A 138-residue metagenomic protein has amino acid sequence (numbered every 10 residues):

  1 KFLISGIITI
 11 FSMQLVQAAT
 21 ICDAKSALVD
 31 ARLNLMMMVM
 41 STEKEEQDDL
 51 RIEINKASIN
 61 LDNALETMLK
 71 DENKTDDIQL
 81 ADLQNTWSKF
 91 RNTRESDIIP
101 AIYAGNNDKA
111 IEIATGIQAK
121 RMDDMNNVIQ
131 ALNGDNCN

Functional and structural regions predicted by a protein language model:
K1-F2: Positively charged n-region of N-terminal signal peptides that target proteins for export
S5-S12: Bacterial N-terminal signal peptides
S12-A18: Sec/Tat signal peptide C-region and signal peptidase I cleavage site
A19-L83, P100-A119: Membrane-proximal N-terminal soluble sensing/regulatory segments of transmembrane proteins
N60, K89-S96: Extended, amphipathic, non-transmembrane alpha-helical segments
M68, E72, R94-D97, L132 (+1 more regions): Leucine-rich amphipathic alpha-helices with coiled-coil/heptad-repeat character
E112-N138: Extracytoplasmic
